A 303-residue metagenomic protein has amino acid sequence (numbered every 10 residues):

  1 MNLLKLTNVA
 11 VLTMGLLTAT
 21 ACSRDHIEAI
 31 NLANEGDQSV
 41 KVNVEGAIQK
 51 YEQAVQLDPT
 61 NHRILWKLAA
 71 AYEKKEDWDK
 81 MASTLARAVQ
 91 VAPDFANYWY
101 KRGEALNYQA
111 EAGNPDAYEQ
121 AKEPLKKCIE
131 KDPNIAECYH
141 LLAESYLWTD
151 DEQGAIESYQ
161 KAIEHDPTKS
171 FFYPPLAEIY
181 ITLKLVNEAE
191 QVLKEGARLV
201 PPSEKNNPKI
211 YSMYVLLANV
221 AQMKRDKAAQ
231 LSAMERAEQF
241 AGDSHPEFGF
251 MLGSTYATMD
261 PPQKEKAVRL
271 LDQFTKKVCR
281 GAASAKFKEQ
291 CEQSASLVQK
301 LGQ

Functional and structural regions predicted by a protein language model:
A21-K67, K74, S83, S284 (+3 more regions): N-terminal leader/linker segments that initiate helical-solenoid repeat arrays
E35-D37, A70, E104, E111 (+5 more regions): Residue-level recognition of tetratricopeptide repeat
S39-V40, E73, Y100, N107 (+6 more regions): Position-specific recognition of the canonical hydrophobic site in helix A of tetratricopeptide repeat
K41-K50, K75-R87, A110-K127, T149-K161 (+3 more regions): Structural signature of tandem alpha-helical TPR/SEL1-like repeats, specifically the intra-repeat loop/turn
L57, V91, K131, H165 (+4 more regions): Structural marker of alpha-solenoid helical repeat scaffolds
N61, F95, I135, K169 (+4 more regions): Residue-level recognition of tetratricopeptide repeat
I64, Y98, C138, F172 (+5 more regions): TPR alpha-solenoid repeat register
